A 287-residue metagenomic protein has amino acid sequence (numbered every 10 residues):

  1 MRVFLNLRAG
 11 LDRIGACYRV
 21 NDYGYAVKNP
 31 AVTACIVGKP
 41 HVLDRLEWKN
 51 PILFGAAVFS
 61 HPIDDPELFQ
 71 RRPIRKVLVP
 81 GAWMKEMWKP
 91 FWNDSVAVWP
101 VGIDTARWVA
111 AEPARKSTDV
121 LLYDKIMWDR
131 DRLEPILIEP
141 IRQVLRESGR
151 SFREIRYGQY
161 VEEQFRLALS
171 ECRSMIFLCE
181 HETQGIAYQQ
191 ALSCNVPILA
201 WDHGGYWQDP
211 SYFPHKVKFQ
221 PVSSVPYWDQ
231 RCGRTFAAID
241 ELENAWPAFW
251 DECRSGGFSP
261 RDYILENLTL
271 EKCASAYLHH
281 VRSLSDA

Functional and structural regions predicted by a protein language model:
M1-P40, S275-H280, S285-A287: N-terminal pre-catalytic "stem/leader" segment of glycosyltransferase-like enzymes
V32-P62, K76-L78: Active-site proximal beta-strand in glycosyltransferases
I63, I74-D94, R132-E134: A short, active-site helix/loop in glycosyltransferases that binds the activated sugar's phosphate group
M87-P90, V101-E162: Conserved catalytic-core segment of nucleotide-activated headgroup transferases in glycan assembly
E171-C172, Q190-V196, W201: Conserved donor-binding/catalytic loop of nucleotide-activated donor transferases
E180: Aromatic "clamp/platform" in nucleotide-sugar-dependent glycosyltransferases that forms part of the donor/acceptor
W207-W246: Change "using UDP/GDP/dTDP sugars" to "using nucleotide sugars
T235-R282, D286: A charged, aromatic-enriched C-terminal amphipathic alpha-helix characteristic of glycosyltransferases across folds
